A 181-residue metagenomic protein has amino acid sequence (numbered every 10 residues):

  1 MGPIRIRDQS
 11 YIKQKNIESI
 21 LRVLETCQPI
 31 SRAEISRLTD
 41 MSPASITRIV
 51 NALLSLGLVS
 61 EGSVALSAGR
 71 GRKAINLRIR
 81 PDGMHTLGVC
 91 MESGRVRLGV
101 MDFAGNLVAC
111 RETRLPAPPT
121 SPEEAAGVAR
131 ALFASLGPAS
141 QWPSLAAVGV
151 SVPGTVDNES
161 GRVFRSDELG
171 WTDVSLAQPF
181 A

Functional and structural regions predicted by a protein language model:
M1-L38: Extreme N-terminal segment that seeds HTH/winged-HTH DNA-binding domains in transcriptional regulators
L24, I35, I46-V59: Basic amphipathic alpha-helical segments that dock to polyanions
Q28, G57, G154: Glycine-centered, phosphate/nucleic-acid-interacting loop/turn motifs that mediate DNA/RNA or nucleotide
S31, S60-E61, D157: Short beta-strand(s) of the beta-wing in winged-helix/HTH DNA-binding folds
I35, L107-A181: Glycine-rich phosphate-binding loop and adjoining helix at the ATP-binding site of ATP-dependent phosphoryl-transfer
S42: Helix-turn-helix DNA-binding motif, specifically the short coil turn and the N-cap/start of the second
L54-R70: Beta-hairpin "wing" of winged helix-turn-helix
K73-C110: Gly/Thr-rich phosphate-binding beta-strand-loop-beta motif of the actin/hexokinase/Hsp70
